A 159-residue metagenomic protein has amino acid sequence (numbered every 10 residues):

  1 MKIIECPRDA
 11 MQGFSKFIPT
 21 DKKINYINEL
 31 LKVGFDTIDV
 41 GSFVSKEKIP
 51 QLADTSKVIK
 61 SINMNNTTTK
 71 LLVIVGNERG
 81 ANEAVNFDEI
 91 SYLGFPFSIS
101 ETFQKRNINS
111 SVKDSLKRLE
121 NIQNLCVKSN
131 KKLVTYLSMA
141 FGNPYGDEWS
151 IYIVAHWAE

Functional and structural regions predicted by a protein language model:
M1-C6, K23-V40, E47-A53: N-terminal glycine-rich anion-binding loops that anchor highly charged ligand groups
I4-E5, I90-S100, V134-S138: Non-cysteine beta-strand/loop elements that form the S-adenosyl-L-methionine
E5-I24, T69-E78, Q104-V112, M139-Y152: Active-site mouth loops of central-metabolism enzymes
A10, L30, A84, L93 (+1 more regions): Conserved, mostly hydrophobic/aromatic
F35, E89-I90: A structural motif
D36-I62, F97-S110, M139-G146: Glycine-rich, proline-tolerant flexible connector loops at the mouths of alpha/beta enzymes
K48-V73, K113-V134, H156: Alpha-helix-loop-beta-strand connector modules within alpha/beta enzyme cores
G76-D88: Catalytic cores of alpha/beta
